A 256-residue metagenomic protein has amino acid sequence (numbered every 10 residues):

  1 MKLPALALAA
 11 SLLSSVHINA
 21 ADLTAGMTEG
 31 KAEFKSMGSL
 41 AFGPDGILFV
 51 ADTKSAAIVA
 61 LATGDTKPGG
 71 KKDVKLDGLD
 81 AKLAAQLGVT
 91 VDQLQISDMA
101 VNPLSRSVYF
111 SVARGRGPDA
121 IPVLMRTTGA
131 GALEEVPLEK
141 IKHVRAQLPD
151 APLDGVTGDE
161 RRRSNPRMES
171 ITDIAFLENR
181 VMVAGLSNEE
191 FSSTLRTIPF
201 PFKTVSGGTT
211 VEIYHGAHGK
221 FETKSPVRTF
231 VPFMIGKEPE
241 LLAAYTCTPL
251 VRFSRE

Functional and structural regions predicted by a protein language model:
A5-S15: Bacterial N-terminal signal peptides
N19-E256: Sequence/structural signature of beta-propeller domains
